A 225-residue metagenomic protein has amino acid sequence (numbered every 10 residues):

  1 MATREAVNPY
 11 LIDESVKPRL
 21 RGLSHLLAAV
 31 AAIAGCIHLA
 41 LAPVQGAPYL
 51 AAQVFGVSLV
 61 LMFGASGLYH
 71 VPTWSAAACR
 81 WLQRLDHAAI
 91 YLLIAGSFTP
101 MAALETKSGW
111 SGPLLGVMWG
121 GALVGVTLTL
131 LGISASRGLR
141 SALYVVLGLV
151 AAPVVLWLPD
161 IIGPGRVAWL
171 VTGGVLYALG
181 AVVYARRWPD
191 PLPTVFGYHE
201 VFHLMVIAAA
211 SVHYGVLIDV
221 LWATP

Functional and structural regions predicted by a protein language model:
M1-P225: Multi-pass alpha-helical transmembrane bundles in non-GPCR membrane proteins that perform intramembrane catalysis
